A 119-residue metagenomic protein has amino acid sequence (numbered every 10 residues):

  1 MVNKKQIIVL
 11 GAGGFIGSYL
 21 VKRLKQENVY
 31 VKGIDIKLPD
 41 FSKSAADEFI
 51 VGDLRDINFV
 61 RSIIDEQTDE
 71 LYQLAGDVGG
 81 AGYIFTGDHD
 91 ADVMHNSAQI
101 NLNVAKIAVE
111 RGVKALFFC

Functional and structural regions predicted by a protein language model:
N3-K4, T68: Phosphate-coordination loops involved in phosphoryl transfer and adenosine-cofactor binding
Q6, Y30, K114-A115: Residues at the starts of beta-strands that form the adenosine-phosphate
Q6-E27: N-terminal Rossmann NAD(P)H-binding glycine-rich loop of SDR-like oxidoreductase domains
L10, I34, L71-D77, L116-C119: SDR active-site strand-loop-helix element
V29-L38: Conserved glycine-rich Rossmann-like NAD(P)H-binding loop of the short-chain dehydrogenase/reductase
S44-D56: Rossmann-fold cofactor-recognition segment
L54-N96, E110: NAD(P)H-binding glycine-rich loop region in Rossmannoid oxidoreductase-like domains and their noncatalytic homologs
L102-C119: Conserved Rossmann-fold NAD(P)-dependent oxidoreductase catalytic core, especially the SDR/UDP-sugar
